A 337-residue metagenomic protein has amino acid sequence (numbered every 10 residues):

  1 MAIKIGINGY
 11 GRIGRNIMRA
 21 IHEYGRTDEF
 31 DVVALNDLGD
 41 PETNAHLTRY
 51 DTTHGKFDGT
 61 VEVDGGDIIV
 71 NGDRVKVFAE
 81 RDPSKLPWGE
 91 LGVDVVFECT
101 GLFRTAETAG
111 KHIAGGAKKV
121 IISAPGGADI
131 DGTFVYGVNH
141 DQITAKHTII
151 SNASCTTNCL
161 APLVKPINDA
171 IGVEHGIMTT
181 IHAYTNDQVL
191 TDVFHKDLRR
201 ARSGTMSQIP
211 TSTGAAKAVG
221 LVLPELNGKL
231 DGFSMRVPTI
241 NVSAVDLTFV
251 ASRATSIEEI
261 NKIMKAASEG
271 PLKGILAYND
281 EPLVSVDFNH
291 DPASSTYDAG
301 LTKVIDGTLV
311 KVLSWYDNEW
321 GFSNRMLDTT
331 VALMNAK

Functional and structural regions predicted by a protein language model:
M1-A201, V304, D328, A336-K337: N-terminal Rossmann-like NAD(P) cofactor-binding subdomain of oxidoreductases, focused on the glycine-rich
N8, R12-R19, T27, E62 (+2 more regions): Active-site-lining helix/loop region of Rossmann-like oxidoreductase modules
I13, F78-P83, K165-V173, P224-N227 (+2 more regions): Short secondary-structure transition/capping segments
V32, R74-V75, H175, T205 (+3 more regions): A residue-level signal for beta-strand positions that form part of recognition/binding surfaces within mature
P41, G127, A216, E319-W320: Alpha-helix N-cap/helix-start and coil->helix boundary motif
G232, A244, T248-K337: C-terminal active-site/capping subdomain that shapes the small-molecule cofactor and substrate pocket of enzyme
